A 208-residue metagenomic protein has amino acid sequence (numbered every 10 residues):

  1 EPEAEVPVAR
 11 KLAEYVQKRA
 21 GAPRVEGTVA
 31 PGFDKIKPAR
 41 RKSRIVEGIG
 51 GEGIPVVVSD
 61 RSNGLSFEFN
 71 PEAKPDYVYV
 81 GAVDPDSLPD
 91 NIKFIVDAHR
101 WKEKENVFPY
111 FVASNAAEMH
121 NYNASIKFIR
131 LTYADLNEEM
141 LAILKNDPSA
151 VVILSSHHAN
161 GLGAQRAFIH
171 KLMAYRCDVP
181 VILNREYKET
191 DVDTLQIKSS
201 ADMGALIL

Functional and structural regions predicted by a protein language model:
E1-V46, N106, A116, N123-L208: Catalytic alpha/beta core domains of metabolic enzymes, predominantly
R40-G51, L65-E68: Glycine- and Gly-Pro-enriched alpha-helical subdomains that act as flexible, kink-prone "lid/hinge" or packing modules
G50-V56, K74, A124: A short, charged/proline- and glycine-enriched loop that marks the coil->beta-strand transition at the N-terminal
V58, V80-S87, Y110-S114, R130-D135: Charged, low-complexity interaction segments
D60-S62: Extended alpha-helical scaffolding regions
F67-D90: Catalytic domains of carbohydrate-active enzymes, especially glycoside hydrolases
K93-D97, P109: Extended beta-solenoid/beta-helix repeat architectures
R100-N106, V112: Alpha-helical structural signal with a strong bias for long, charge-/Ser/Thr/Gly-rich, low-complexity C-terminal tracts
